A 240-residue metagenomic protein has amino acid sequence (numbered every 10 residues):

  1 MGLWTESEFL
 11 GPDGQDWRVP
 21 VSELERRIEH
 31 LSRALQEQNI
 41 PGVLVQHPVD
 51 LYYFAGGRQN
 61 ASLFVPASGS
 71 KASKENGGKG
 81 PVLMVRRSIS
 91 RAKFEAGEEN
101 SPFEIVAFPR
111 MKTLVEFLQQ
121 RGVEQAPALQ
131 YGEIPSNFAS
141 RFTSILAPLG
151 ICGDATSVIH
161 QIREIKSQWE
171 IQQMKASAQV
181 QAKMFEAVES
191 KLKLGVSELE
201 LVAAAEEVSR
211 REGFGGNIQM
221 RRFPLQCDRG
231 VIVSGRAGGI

Functional and structural regions predicted by a protein language model:
M1-K79, Q168, E186: Terminal domain-start leader segments
G2-D13, I28, P109-D228: Flexible, acidic/His-enriched mid-domain "rim/lid" segments that flank
N39-P41, G78-L83, P102, Q125-P127: Short active-site oxyanion
P48-V49, V85-K93, E133-N137: Short, polar loop motifs at secondary-structure junctions
L63-A67, P81-S88, L129-Q130: Short internal beta-strands
V65-S68, Q120-V123, V231-I240: Acidic/histidine-enriched ion/cofactor-binding microenvironments in catalytic or ligand-binding pockets
S70-K79, F103-E104, S144-G153: Structural alpha-beta junctions
G80-T113: Compact, glycine/acidic-enriched structural inserts
